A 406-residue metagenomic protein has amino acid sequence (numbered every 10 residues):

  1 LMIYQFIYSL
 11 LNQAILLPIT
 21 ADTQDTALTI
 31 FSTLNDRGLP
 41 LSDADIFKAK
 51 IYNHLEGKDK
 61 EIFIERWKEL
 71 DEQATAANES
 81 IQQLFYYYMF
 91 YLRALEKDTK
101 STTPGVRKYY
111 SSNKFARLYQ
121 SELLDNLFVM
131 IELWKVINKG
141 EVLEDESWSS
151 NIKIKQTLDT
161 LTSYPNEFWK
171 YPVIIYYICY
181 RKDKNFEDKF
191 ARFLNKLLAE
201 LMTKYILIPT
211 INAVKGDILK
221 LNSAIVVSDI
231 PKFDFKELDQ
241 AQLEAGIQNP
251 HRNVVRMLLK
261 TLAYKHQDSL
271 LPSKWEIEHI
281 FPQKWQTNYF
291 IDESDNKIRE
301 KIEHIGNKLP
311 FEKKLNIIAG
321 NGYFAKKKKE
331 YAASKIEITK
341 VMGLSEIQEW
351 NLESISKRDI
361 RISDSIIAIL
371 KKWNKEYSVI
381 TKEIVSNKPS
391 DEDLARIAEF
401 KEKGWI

Functional and structural regions predicted by a protein language model:
L1-I406: Flexible coil/loop and intrinsically disordered segments
